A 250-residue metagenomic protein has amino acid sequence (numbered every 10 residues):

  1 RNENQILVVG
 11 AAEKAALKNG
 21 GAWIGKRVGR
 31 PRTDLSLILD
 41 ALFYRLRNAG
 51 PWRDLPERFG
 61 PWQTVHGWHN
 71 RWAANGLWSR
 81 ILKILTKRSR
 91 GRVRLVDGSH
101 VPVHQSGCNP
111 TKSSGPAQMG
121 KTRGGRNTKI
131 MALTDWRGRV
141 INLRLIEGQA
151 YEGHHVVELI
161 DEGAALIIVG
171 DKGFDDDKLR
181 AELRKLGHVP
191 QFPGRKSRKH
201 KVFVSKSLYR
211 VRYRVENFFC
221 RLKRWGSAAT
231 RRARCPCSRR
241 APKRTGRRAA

Functional and structural regions predicted by a protein language model:
R1-A250: Short alpha-helical elements
